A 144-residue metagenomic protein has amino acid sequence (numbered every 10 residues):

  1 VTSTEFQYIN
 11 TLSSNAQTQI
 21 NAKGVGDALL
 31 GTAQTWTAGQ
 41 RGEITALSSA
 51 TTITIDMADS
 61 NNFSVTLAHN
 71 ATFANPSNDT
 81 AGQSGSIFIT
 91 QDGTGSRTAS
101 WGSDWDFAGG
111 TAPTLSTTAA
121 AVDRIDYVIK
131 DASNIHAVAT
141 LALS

Functional and structural regions predicted by a protein language model:
V1-E43: Fibrous stalk/shaft segments of extracellular and virion attachment machinery
T11-I20, R41-T45, A71-T72, G93-S96 (+1 more regions): Short amphipathic alpha-helical segments with coiled-coil-like heptad repeat character
G31, I53, A74-P76: Short, flexible, glycine/charge-rich loop motifs used to bind or transfer phosphoryl groups or to couple energy/partner
A38-D59: Extracellular beta-solenoid/beta-roll
D59-N61, Q83: A generic structural signal for short beta-strands and their flanking turns/coil linkers
T66-S144: Acidic, glycine/polar-enriched metal-coordinating patches/loops that mediate binding to polyanionic ligands
